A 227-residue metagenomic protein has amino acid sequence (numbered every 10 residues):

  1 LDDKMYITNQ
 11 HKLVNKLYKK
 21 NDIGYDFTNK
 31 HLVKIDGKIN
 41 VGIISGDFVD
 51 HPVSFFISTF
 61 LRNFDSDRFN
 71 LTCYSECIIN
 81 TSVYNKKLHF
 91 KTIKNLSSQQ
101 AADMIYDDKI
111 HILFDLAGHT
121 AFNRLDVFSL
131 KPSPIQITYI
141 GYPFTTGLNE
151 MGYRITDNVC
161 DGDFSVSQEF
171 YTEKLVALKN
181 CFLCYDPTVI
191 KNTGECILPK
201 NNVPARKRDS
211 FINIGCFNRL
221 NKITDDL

Functional and structural regions predicted by a protein language model:
L1-F211, R219, D225-D226: Alpha-helical solenoid repeat scaffolds of the TPR/TPR-like class and their adjacent stem/linker regions that mediate
